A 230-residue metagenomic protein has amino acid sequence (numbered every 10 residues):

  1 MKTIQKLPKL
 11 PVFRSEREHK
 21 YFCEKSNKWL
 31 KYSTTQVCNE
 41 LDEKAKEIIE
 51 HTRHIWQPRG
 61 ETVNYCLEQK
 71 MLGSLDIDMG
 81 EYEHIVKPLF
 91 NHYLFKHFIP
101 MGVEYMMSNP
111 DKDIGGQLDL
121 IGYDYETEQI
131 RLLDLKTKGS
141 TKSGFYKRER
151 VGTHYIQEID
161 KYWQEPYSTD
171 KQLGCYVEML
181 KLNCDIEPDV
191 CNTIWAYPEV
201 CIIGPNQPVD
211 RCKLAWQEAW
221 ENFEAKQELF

Functional and structural regions predicted by a protein language model:
M1-G115, Y123: Metal-dependent nuclease catalytic cores that hydrolyze phosphodiester bonds in DNA/RNA, characterized by
H19, N27-K28, T35-C38, L182 (+3 more regions): A generic structural signal for solvent-exposed, polar alpha-helical segments
K70, S74, L180-N183, F230: Solvent-exposed amphipathic alpha-helical surface segments
M101, Y105-K226: Mg2+/Mn2+-dependent nuclease catalytic core
